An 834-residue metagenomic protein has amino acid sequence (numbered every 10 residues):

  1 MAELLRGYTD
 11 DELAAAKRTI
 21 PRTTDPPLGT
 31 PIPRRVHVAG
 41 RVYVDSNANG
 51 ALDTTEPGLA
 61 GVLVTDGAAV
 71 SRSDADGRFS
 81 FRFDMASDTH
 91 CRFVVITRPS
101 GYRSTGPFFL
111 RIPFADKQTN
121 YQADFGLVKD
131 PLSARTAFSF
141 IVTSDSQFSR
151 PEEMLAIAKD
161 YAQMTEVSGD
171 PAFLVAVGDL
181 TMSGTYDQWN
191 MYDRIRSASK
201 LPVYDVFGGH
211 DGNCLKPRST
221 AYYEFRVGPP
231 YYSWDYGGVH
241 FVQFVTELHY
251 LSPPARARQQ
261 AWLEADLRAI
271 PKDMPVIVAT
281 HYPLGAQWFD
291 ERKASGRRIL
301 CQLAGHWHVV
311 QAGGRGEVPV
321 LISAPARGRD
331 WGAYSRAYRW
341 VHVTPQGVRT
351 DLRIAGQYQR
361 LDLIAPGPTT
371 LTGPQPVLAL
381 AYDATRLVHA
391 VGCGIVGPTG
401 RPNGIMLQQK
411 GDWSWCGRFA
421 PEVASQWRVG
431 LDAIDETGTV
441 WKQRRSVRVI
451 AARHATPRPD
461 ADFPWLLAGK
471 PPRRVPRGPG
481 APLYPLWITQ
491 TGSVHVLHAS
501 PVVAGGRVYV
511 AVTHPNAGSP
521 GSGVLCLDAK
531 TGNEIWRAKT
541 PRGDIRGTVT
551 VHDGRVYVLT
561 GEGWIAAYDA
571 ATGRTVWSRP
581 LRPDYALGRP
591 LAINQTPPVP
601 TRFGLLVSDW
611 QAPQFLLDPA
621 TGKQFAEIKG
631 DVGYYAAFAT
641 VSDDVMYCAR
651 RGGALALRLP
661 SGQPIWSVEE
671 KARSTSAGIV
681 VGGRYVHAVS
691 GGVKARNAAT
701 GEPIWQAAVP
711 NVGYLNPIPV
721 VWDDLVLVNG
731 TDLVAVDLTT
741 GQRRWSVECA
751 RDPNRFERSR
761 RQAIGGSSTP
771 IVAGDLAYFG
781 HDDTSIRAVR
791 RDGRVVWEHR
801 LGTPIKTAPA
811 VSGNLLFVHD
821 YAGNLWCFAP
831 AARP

Functional and structural regions predicted by a protein language model:
P21-R22, V36-V38, V44-A68, A390: Short, ordered, surface-exposed loop/turn motifs in non-cytosolic proteins
P33-H37, F114-W189: N-terminal active-site segment of His-dependent metallophosphoesterases
G50-D53, G58, T65-D84, M406-D412: Short, acidic Ser/Thr/Gly-rich low-complexity loop/linker segments typical of extracellular and cell-surface proteins
D66, A86-P113: A short, solvent-exposed loop/turn motif at the edges and junctions of modular extracellular/periplasmic domains
S100-G101, P113, Y186-K272, W288-L303 (+1 more regions): Extended active-site neighborhood of metal-dependent phosphoesterases/phosphodiesterases
Q311, R315-D383, V391-G392, G430: Binuclear metal-dependent phosphoesterase catalytic core
G469-P472, R477-A504, V512-G521, E534-H552 (+10 more regions): Extracytoplasmic beta-rich repeat domains
H514-G518, G563-W564, P613, V734 (+1 more regions): Short glycine/acidic-enriched loop and turn motifs that connect beta-strands
